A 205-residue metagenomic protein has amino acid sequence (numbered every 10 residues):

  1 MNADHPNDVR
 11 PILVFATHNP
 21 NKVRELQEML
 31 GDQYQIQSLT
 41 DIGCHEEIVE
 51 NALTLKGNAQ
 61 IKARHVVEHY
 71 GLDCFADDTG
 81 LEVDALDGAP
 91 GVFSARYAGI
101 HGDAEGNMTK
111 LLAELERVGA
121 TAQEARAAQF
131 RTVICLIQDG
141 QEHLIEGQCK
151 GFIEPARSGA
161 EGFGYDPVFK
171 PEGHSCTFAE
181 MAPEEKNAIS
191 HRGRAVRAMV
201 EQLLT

Functional and structural regions predicted by a protein language model:
N2-V14, P20-T205: Anionic-ligand binding patches
